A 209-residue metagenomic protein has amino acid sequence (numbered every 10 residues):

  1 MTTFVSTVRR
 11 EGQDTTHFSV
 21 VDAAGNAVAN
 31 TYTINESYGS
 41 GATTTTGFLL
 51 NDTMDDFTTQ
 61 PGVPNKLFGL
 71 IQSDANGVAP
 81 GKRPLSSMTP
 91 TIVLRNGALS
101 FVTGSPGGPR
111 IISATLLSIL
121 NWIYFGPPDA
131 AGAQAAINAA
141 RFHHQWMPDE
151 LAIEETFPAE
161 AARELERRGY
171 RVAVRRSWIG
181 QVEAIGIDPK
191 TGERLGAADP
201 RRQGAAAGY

Functional and structural regions predicted by a protein language model:
M1-G12, V21-A24, D56, G77-S87 (+3 more regions): C-terminal catalytic domains of large/alpha subunits in multi-subunit enzymes
M1-I34, T43-T46, T53-M54, Q60-V63 (+2 more regions): Internal maturation/activation junctions in enzymes
D14, G47, P109-S113: Short alpha-helical patches at coil-to-helix transitions and adjacent helical residues in well-structured domains
S19, A29-A42, P90, G104-I112: Glycine-rich phosphate/pyrophosphate-binding beta-alpha loops
Y38-S40, T59-Q60, I111-S113, A161-R163: Extracytoplasmic/secreted cell-surface and envelope-processing proteins
V63-F68, P106-G107, P200-R202: Short intrinsically disordered coil segments
T115-S118: Feature for intrinsically disordered/low-complexity regulatory segments and propeptides
